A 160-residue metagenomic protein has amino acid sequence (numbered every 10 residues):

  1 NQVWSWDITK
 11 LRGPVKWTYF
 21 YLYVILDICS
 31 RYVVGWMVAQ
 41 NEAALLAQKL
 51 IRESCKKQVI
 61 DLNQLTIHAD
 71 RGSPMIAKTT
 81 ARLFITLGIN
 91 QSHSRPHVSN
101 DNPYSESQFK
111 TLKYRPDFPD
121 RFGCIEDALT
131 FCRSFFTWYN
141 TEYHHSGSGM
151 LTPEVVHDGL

Functional and structural regions predicted by a protein language model:
N1-L160: Charged DNA-binding/catalytic regions of mobile-element recombinases
